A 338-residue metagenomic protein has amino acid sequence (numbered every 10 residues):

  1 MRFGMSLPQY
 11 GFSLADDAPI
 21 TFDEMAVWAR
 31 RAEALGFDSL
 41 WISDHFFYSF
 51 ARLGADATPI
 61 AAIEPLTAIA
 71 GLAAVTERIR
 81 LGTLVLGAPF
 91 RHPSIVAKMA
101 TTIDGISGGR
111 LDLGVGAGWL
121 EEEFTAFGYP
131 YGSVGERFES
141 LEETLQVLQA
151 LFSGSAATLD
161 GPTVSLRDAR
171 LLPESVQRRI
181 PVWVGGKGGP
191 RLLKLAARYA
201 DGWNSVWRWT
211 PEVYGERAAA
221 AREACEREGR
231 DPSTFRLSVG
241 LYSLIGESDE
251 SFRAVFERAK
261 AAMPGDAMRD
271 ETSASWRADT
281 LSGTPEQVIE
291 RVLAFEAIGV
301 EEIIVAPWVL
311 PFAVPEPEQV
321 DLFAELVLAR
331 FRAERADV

Functional and structural regions predicted by a protein language model:
M1-D38, D104, D112-G114, G132 (+5 more regions): C-terminal amphipathic alpha-helical "assembly" element that mediates oligomerization/partner interfaces or acts as
M1-V75, R178-I180: N-terminal beta1-alpha1-beta2 module of alpha/beta enzyme domains
S13, S49-F50, R91, E121-E123 (+2 more regions): Generic structural signal for helix capping and beta-alpha/helix-loop junctions
S39-L66, G87, W207-P211, A306-V320: Glycine-rich, proline-tolerant flexible connector loops at the mouths of alpha/beta enzymes
W41-F47, G116-W119, S243: Short, solvent-exposed turn/loop segments enriched in Gly/Ser/Thr/Pro and often Arg
R52-L53, T83, P89-Y199, G215-A221 (+4 more regions): Internal, glycine-rich beta/alpha segment that forms the wall or movable "lid" of small-molecule/cofactor binding
A55-L81, S140-V147, P317-V338: Alpha-helix-loop-beta-strand connector modules within alpha/beta enzyme cores
A61-T67, K187-G188, T284-Q287: Short secondary-structure boundary/capping elements
